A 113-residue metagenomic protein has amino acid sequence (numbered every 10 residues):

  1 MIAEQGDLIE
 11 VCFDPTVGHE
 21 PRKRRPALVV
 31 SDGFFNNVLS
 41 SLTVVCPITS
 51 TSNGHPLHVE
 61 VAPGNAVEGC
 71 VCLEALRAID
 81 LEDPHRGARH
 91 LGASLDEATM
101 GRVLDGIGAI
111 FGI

Functional and structural regions predicted by a protein language model:
M1-I113: Conserved functional hotspots at enzyme active or ligand-binding sites that engage polyanionic ligands
